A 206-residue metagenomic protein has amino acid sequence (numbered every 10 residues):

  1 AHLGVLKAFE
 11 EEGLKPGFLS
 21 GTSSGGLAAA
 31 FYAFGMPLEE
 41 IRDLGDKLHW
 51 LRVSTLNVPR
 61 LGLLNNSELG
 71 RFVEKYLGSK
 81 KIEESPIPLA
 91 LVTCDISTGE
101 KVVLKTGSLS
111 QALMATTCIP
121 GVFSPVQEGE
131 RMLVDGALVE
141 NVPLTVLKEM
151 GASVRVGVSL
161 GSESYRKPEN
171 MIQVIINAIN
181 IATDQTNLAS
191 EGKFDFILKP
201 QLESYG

Functional and structural regions predicted by a protein language model:
A1-T22, A30-G206: Patatin-like phospholipase
